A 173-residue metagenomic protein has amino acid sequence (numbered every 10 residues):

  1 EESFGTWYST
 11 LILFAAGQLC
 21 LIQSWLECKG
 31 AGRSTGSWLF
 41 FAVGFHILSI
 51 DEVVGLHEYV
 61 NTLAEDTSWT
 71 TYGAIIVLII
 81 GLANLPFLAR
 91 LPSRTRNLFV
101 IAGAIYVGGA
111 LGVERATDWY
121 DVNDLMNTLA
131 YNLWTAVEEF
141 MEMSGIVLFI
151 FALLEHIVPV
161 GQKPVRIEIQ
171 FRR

Functional and structural regions predicted by a protein language model:
E1-R173: Hydrophobic alpha-helical segments at protein termini of multi-pass membrane proteins
